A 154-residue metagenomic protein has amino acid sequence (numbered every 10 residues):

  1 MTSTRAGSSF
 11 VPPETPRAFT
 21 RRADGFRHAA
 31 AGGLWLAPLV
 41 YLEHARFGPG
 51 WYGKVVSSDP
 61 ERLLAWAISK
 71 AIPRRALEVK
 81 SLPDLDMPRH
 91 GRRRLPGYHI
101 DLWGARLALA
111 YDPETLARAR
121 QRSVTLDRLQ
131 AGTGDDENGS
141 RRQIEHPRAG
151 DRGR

Functional and structural regions predicted by a protein language model:
M1-G48: Charged, low-complexity intrinsically disordered tails and linkers
T4, R152-R154: Viral virion structural and adsorption modules
F47-V56: Extended, non-catalytic structural segments that build the interaction scaffolds of large macromolecular assemblies
S58-L82: A short, structured beta-strand/loop element
R75-G139: Short, compact, well-ordered microdomains
